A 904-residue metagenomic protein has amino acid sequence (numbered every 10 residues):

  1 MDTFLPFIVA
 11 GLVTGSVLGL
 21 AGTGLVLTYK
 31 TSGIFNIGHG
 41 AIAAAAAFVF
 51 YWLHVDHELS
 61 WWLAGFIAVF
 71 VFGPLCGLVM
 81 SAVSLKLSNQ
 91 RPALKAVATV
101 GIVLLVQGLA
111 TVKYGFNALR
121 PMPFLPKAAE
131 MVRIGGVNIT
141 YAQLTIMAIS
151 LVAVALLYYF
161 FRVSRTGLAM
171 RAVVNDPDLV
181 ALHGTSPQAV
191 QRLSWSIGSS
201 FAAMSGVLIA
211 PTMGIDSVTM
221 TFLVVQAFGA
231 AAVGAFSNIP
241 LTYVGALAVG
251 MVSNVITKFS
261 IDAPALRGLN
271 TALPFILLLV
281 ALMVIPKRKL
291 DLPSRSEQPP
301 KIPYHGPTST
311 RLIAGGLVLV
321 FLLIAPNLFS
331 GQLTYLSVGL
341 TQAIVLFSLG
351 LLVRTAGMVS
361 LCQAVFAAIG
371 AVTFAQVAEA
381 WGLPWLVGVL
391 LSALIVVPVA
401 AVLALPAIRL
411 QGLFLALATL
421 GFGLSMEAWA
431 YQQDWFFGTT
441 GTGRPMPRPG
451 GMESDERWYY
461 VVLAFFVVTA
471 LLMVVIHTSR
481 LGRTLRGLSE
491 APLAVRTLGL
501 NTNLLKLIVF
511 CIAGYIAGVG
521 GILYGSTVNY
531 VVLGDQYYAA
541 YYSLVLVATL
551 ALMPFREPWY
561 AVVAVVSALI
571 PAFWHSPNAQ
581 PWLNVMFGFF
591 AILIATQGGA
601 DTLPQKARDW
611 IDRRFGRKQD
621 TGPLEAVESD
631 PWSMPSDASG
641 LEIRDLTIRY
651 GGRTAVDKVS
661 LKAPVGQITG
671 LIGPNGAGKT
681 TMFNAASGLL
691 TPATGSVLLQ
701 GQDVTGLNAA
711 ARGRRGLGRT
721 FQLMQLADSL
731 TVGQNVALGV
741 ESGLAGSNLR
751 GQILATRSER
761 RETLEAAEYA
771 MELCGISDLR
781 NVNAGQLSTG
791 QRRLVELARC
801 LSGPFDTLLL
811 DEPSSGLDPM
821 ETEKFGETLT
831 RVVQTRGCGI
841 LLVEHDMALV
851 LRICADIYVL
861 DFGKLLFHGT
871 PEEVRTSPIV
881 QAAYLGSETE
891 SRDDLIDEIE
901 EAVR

Functional and structural regions predicted by a protein language model:
G15, V137-I215, T242-V244, T308 (+1 more regions): Helix-loop-helix "hairpin" substructures at the membrane interface of multi-pass membrane proteins
G40, L78, Q90-L119, S217 (+2 more regions): Transmembrane alpha-helices and adjacent helix-loop boundaries
I672-P674: The feature captures the beta-strand-to-loop junction immediately N-terminal to the Walker
S687: Helix-to-loop junction immediately C-terminal to a conserved catalytic motif
G695-Q702, R714-R715: Conserved ABC transporter NBD signature motif
L808-E812: Catalytic Walker B motif of ABC-type/P-loop ATPase nucleotide-binding domains
